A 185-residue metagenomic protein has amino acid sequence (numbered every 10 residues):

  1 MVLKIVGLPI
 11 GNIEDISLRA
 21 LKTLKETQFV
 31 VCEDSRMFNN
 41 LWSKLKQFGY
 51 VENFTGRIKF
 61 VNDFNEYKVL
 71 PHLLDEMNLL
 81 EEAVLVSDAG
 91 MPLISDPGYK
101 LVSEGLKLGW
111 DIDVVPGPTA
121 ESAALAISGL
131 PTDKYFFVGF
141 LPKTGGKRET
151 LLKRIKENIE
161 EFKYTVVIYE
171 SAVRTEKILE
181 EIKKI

Functional and structural regions predicted by a protein language model:
M1-D63: Glycine-rich, flexible N-terminal cofactor/catalytic loop recognition
V2, V6, I112, S122-I185: Beta-strand/loop-alpha-helix module characteristic of Rossmann-like adenine-cofactor folds
I10-I13, D88-P92, A172-R174: Short glycine-rich anion-binding loops that position phosphate/pyrophosphate groups of nucleotides and phosphorylated
L24-V30, W110-I112, T165-V166: Short active-site oxyanion
R36-F38, G90-M91, A120, R174: Alpha-helix capping/helix-boundary segments
K59-Y67, L141-G145: Conserved helicase motor
L70-L79, K153-I159: Short amphipathic alpha-helix with an adjacent loop that forms part of the alpha/beta core around
N78-V138: Short glycine-cluster motifs
